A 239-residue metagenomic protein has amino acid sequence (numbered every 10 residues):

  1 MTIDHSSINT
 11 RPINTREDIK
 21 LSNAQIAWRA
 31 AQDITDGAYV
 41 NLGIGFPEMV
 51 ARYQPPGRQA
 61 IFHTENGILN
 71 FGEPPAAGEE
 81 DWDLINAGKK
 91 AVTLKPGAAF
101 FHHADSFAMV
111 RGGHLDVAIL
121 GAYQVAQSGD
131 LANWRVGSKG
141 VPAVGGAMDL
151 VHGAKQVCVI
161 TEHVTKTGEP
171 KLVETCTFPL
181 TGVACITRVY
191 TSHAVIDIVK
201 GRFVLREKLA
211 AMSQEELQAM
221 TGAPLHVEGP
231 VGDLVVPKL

Functional and structural regions predicted by a protein language model:
M1-Q25, A76-L239: Conserved phosphate- and dinucleotide-binding cores of soluble alpha/beta proteins, encompassing both enzyme active
M1-Y39, E48, R52-A60, P74: N-terminal glycine-/serine-/threonine-rich phosphate-binding loop
G45-F46, N66-I68, Y123-Q124: Short, ordered loop/turn segments at secondary-structure junctions
R52-P56, T64, G72, A76 (+2 more regions): Charge-rich, low-complexity amphipathic helices in intrinsically disordered tails/linkers adjacent to domains
I61-G72, C158-E162: Short internal beta-strands
